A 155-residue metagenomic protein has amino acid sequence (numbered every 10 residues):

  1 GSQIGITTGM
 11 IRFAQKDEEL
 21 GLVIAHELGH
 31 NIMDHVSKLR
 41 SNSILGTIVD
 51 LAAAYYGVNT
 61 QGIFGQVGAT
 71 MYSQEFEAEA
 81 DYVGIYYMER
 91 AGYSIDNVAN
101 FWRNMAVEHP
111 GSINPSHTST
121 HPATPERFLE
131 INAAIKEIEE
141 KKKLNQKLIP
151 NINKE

Functional and structural regions predicted by a protein language model:
G1-E155: A Zn2+-metalloprotease active-site environment signal
